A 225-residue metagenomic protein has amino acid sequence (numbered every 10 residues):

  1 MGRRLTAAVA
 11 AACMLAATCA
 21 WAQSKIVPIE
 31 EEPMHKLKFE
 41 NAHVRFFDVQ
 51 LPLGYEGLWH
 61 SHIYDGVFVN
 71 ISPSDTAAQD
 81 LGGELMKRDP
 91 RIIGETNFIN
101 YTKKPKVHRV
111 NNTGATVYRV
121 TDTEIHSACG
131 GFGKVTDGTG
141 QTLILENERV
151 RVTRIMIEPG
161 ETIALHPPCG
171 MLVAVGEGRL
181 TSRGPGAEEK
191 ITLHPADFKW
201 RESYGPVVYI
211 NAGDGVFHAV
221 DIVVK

Functional and structural regions predicted by a protein language model:
M1-V9: Bacterial N-terminal signal peptides that target proteins for export
A8-T18: Bacterial N-terminal signal peptides
P33-L58, I63-I71, D137-G170, I222: A short glycine-rich, His/Asp/Glu-containing loop-to-beta-strand
E40-H43, G82-T102, G186-Y204: Short acidic-glycine-tyrosine-enriched beta hairpin
G57-W59, A77-A78, I99-N100, P105-T113 (+3 more regions): Short beta-strand His + acidic residue motifs that chelate non-heme Fe in jelly-roll/DSBH and cupin folds
I63-G82, P167-G186: Glycine- and acidic-residue-biased ligand/ion/polar-headgroup-sensing regions
Y101, V107-E158: Surface-exposed beta-loop interaction hotspot
K103-H126, E177, E202-K225: Ligand-binding loop in jelly-roll beta-barrel domains
